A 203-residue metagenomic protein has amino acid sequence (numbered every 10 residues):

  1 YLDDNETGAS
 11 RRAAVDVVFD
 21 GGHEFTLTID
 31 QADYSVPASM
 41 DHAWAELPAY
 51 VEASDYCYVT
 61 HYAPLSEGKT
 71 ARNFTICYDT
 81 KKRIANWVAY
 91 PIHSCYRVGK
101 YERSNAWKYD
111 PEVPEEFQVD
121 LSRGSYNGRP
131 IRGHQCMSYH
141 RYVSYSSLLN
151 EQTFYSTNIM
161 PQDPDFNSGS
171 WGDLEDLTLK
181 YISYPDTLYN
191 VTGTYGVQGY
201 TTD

Functional and structural regions predicted by a protein language model:
L2-D203: Domain-level detector for secreted/extracellular nuclease and nuclease-toxin modules, and for the ENPP-like C-terminal
